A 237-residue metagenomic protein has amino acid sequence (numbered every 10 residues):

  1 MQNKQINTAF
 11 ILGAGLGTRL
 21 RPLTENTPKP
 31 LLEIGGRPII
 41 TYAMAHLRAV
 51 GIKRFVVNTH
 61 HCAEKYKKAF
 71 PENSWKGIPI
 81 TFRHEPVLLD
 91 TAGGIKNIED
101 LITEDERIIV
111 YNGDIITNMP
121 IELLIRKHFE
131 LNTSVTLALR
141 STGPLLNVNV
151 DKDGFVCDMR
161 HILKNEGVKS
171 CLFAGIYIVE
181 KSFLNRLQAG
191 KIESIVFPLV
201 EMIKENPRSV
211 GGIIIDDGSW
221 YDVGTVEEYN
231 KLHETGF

Functional and structural regions predicted by a protein language model:
M1-I11, R37-N112, L123, A189-G190: Conserved N-terminal catalytic core of the sugar/cofactor nucleotidyltransferase
Q2-G35, R48-V50, I214: Glycine-rich N-terminal loop/short-helix segment of MobA-like nucleotidyltransferase
L16, G113-I115: Active-site metal-binding loops of divalent metal-dependent hydrolases
L20, Y66-F70, L232: Hydrophobic packing residues within well-ordered alpha-helices of enzyme cores
L31, N147-V150, G212: A structural signal for short hydrophobic beta-strand segments in well-ordered beta-sheet cores
R48, I102-E104, N118-F155: Basic phosphate/pyrophosphate-binding loop/patch that engages nucleotide-derived ligands
H60, R83-E85, A138, I213-D216: Conserved beta-strand termini and adjacent loop/short-helix elements that scaffold enzyme active sites in alpha/beta
I109, I116, E122-F129, T142-G143 (+1 more regions): Catalytic-core segments of class I nucleotidyltransferases/pyrophosphorylases that form NMP-activated intermediates
